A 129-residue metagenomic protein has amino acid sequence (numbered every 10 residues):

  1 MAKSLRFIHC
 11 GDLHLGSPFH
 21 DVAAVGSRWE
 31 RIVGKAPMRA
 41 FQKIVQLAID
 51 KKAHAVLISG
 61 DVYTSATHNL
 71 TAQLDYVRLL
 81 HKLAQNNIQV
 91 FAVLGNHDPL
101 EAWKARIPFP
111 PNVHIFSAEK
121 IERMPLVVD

Functional and structural regions predicted by a protein language model:
M1-I8, L15, R123-D129: Beta-strand-turn-beta hairpins that frame and shape the catalytic cleft of phosphate-ester-processing enzymes
S4, P18-D21, V25: N-terminal glycine-rich anion-binding loop in soluble enzyme alpha/beta folds
H9-G11, S59: A secondary-structure boundary/capping signal
D12-G16, N96-H97: Histidine-centered divalent metal-coordination motifs
L15-H20, I49-A53: Short, composition-biased local secondary-structure segments
V25-L126: Core catalytic region of metal-dependent phosphoesterases/phosphodiesterases, especially metallo-beta-lactamase-like
